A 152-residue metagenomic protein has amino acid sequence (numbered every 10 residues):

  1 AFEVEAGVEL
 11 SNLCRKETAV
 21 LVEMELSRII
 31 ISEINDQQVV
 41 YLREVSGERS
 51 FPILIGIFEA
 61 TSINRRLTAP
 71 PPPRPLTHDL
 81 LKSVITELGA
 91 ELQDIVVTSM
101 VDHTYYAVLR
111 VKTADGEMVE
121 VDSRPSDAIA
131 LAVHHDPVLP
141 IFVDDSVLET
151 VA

Functional and structural regions predicted by a protein language model:
F2-A19: Short, Lys/Arg-enriched N-terminal segments with co-localized hydrophobic residues within the first ~10-30 amino acids
C14, A19-A152: Divalent-cation
